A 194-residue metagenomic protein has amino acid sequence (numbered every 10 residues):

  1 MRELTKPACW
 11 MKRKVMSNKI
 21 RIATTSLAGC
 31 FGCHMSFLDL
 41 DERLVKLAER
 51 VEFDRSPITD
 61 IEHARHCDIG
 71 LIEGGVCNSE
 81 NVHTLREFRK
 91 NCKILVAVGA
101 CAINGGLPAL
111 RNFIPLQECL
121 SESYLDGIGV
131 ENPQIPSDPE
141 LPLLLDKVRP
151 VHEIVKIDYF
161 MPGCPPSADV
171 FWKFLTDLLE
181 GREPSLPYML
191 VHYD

Functional and structural regions predicted by a protein language model:
W10-D194: Iron-sulfur-associated redox domains of electron-transfer enzymes in respiratory and anaerobic energy metabolism
